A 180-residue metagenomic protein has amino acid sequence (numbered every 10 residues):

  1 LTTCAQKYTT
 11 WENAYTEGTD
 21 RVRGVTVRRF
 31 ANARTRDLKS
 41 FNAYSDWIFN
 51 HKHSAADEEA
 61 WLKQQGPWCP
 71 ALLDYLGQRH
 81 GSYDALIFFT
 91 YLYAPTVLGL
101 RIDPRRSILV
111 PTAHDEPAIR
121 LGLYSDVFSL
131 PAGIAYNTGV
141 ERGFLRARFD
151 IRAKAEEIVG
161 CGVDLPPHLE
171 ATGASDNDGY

Functional and structural regions predicted by a protein language model:
T2, R106-P117, Y124-Y180: Donor nucleotide-sugar binding/catalytic pocket of nucleotide-sugar-dependent glycosyltransferases
T3-G81: A conserved catalytic-core segment of Leloir-type glycosyltransferases
K7-T10, R36-L38, A94-L98, P117 (+2 more regions): Short catalytic/ligand-binding loop motif for oxyanion handling, primarily in non-cytosolic enzymes, centered on
E17-T19, L100, S125-D126: Short secondary-structure boundary/capping segments
R21, R79, D103, D150-R152: Short, structurally constrained coil/turn elements that cap an alpha-helix or connect an alpha-helix to the following
S45-W47, L92, R120-L121, G139: Membrane-interface segments of envelope glycosyltransferases acting on lipid-linked substrates or membrane lipids
W61-Y75, Y83-P104, E116: An aromatic- and histidine-rich active-site surface loop
L72, T96, L123-Y124, N177: Acidic, amphipathic alpha-helical patches
